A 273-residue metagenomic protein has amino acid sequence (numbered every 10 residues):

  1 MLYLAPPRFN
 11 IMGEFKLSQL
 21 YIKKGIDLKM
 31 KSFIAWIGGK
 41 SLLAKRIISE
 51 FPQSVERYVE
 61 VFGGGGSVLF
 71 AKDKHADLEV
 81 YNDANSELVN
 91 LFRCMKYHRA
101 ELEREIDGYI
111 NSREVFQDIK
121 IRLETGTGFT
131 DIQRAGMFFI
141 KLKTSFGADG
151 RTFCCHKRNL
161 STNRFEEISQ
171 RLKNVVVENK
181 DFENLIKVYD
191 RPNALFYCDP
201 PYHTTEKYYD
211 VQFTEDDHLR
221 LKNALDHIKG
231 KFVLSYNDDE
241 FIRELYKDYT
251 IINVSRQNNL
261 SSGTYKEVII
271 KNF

Functional and structural regions predicted by a protein language model:
L2-L43, Q53, S86, K96-Y208 (+2 more regions): SAM-dependent nucleic-acid methyltransferase catalytic core
E50-E114: Conserved S-adenosyl-L-methionine
S54-Y58, D77-L78, L172-V176, D226-F232: Short active-site oxyanion
G63-S67, N163-F165, Y236-E240: Short, polar loop motifs at secondary-structure junctions
G64, F92, F139, F232 (+1 more regions): A residue-level signal for conserved active-site and pocket-lining positions in enzyme catalytic cores
N85-E87, Y202-H203, S255-S261: Short, acidic/turn-prone active-site loops that include or flank metal/cofactor- and phosphate-binding residues
T214-F273: Long, positively charged, glycine-interspersed low-complexity recognition regions
